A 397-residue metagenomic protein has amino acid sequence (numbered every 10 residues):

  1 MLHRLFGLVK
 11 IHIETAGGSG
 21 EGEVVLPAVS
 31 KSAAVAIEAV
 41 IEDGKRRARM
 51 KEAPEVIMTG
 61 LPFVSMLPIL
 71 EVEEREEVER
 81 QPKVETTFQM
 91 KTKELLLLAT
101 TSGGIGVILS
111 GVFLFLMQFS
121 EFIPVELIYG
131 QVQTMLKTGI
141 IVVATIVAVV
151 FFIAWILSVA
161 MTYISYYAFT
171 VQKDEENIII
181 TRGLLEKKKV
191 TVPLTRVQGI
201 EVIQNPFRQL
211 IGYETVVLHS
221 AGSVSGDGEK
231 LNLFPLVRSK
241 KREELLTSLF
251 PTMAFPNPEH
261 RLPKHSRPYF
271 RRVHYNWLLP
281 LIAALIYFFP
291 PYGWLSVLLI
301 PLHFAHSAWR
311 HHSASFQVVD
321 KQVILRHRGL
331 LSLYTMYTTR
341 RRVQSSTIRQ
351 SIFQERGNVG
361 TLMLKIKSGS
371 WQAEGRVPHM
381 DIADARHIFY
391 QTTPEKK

Functional and structural regions predicted by a protein language model:
M1-K397: N-terminal basic, Ser/Thr-rich segments that initiate or prime the first beta/alpha elements at protein or domain
